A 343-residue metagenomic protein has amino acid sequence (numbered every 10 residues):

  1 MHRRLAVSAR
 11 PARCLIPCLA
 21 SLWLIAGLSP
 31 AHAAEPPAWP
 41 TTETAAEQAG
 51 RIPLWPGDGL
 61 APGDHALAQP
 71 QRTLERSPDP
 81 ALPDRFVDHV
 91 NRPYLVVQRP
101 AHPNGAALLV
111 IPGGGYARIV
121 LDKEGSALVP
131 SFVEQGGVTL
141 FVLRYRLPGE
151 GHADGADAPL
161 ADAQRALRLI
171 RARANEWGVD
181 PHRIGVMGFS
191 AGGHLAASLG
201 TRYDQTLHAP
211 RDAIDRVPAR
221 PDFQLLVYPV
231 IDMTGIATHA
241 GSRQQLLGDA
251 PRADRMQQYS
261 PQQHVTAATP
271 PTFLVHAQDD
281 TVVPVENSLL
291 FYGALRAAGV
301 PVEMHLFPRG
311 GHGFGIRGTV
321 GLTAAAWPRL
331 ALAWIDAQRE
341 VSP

Functional and structural regions predicted by a protein language model:
P37-H102: N-terminal cap/lid segment of alpha/beta-hydrolase-fold proteins
R72-L82, A213, P229-H264, P270 (+1 more regions): Mobile cap/lid helix-loop segments that gate and shape the active-site cleft of serine hydrolases
G105-G113: Short beta-strand element of the alpha/beta-hydrolase
P112-A117, Q278: Active-site glycine-rich loops that stabilize anionic/oxyanionic intermediates across multiple enzyme folds
V120-D122, A127-L128, F141-P181, G318-A325: Catalytic nucleophile-loop/oxyanion-hole region of alpha/beta-hydrolase and closely related hydrolase-like folds
R165-T238, M256: Primarily recognizes the serine-hydrolase "nucleophile elbow" in alpha/beta-hydrolase and SGNH/GDSL folds
L274-H276, D280: Short beta-strand/loop motif that positions the catalytic acidic residue of the alpha/beta-hydrolase fold
V275, V285-P343: C-terminal catalytic histidine-bearing segment of alpha/beta-hydrolase fold enzymes
